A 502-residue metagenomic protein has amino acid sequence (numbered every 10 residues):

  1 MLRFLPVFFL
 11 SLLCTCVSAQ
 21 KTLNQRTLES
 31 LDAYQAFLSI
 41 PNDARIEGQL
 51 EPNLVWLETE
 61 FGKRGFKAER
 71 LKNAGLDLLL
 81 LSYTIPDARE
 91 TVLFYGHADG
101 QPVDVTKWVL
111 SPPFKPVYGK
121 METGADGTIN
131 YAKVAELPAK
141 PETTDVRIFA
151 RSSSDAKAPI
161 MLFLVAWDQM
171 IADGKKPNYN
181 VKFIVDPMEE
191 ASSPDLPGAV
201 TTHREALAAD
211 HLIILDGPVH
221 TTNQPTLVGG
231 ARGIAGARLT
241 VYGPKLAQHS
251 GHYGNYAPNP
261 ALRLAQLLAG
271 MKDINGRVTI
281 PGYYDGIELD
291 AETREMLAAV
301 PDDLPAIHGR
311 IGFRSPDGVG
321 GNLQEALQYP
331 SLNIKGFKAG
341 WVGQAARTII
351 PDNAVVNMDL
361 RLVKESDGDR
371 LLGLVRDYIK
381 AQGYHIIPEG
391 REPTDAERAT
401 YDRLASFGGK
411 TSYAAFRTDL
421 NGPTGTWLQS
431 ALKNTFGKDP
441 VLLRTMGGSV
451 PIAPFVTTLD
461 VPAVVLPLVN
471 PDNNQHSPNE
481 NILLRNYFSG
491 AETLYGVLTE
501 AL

Functional and structural regions predicted by a protein language model:
L5-T15: Bacterial N-terminal signal peptides
Q20-R151, I160, D173-Y179, M358: Acidic/His- and Gly-rich active-site-bordering loop/insert found across diverse amide/peptide-bond hydrolases
R89, S111, N178, A208 (+3 more regions): Short, solvent-exposed loop/turn segments at the edges of secondary structure
K140-G230, L502: Acidic/histidine-rich catalytic neighborhood of metal-dependent amide-processing enzymes
S154, K245, Y253, D359-G368 (+1 more regions): A generic structural motif
T221, T279-N353, S366-D377, Q382 (+1 more regions): An extended, acidic, His-containing surface patch that forms the Zn2+-binding/catalytic region of metallohydrolases
T226-Y242, L466: Flexible glycine/proline-rich, aromatic-decorated loop/lid segments
G254-N275: A short core secondary-structure module
